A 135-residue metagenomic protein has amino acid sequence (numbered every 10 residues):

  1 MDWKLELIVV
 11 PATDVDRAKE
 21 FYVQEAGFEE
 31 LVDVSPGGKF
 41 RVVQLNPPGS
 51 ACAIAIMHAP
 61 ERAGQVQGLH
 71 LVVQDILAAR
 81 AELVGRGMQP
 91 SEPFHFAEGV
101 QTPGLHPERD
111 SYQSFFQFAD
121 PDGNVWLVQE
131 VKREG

Functional and structural regions predicted by a protein language model:
D2-K4, E61-V66, R109-D110: Short glycine-enriched loop/turn motifs at secondary-structure junctions
D2-W3, V9-C52, P60, A78 (+1 more regions): Core segments of cupin and vicinal oxygen chelate
L7, V34, R41, L71 (+1 more regions): Vicinal oxygen chelate
D14, D75, D120: Acidic di-acidic motifs
A53-I54, P93: Predominantly a core beta-strand signature of beta-propeller blades across repeat-based propeller domains
I56-A79: Helix-adjacent hinge/juxtasegments
